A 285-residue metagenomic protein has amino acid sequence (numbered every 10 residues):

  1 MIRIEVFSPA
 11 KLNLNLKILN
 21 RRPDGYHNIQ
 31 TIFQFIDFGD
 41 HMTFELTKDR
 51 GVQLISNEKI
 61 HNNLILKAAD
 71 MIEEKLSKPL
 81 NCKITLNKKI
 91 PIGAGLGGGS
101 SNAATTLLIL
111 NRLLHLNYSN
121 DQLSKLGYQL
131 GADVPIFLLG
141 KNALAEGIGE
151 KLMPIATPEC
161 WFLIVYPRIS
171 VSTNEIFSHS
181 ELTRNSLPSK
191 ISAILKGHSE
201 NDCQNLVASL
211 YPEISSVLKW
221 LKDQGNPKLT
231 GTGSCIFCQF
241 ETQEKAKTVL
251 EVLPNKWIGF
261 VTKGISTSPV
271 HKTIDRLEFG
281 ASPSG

Functional and structural regions predicted by a protein language model:
M1-A94, R112-D121, I148, T157 (+1 more regions): ATP-binding N-lobe of GHMP and related small-molecule kinases
I2-F7, N15-K17, R21-T31, L116-N226 (+1 more regions): ATP-dependent small-molecule kinase catalytic core of the GHMP/sugar-kinase superfamily and closely related
L14, M42-F44, I65, G99 (+4 more regions): Residue-level signal for inorganic ion chemistry
L46-I60, T106, Y128, A193-N201: Short, basic/glycine-rich phosphate-binding loops at helix/coil junctions that contact nucleotide phosphates
K59, G97, A208: Charge-dense, low-complexity intrinsically disordered segments
N62-L66, A104, K247: Short, well-ordered alpha-helical segments
A69-E73, N111, G225, L250-L253: Conserved hydrophobic residues forming the short capping helix/wall of the S-adenosyl-L-methionine
T85-L114, A132, N226-F240: Glycine/serine-rich anion-binding loops at beta->alpha junctions that coordinate negatively charged ligand groups
